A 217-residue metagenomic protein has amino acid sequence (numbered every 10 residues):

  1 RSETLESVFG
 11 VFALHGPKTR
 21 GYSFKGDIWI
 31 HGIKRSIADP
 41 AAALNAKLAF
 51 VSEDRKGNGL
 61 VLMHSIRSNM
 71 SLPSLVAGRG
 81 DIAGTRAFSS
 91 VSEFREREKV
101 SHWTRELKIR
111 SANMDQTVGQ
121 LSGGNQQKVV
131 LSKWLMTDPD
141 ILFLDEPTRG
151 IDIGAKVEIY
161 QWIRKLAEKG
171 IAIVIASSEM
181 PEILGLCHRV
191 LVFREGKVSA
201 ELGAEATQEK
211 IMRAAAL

Functional and structural regions predicted by a protein language model:
R1-L217: Glycine-rich phosphate-binding loops of nucleotide-dependent enzymes
